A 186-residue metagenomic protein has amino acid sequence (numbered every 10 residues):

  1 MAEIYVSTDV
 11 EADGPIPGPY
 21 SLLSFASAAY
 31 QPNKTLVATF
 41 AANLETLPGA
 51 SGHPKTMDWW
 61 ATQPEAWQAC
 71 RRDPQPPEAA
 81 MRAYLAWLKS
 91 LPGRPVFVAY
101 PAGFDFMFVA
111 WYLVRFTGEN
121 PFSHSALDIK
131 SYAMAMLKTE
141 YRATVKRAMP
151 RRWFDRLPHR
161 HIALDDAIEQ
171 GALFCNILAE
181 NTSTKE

Functional and structural regions predicted by a protein language model:
A2-V6, E11-Y100: Conserved non-catalytic scaffold segment of RNase H-like nuclease domains
D9, P121, A133: Short His-centered aromatic/hydrophobic patch
D9-E11, D105, D128, D166: Acidic active-site catalytic centers that drive phospho-/nucleotidyl reactions and related ester hydrolyses
T46-G49, M57-D58, I129-I168: Active-site-proximal helix-loop-helix substrate-binding element of RNase H-like nuclease domains
A83-A86, S90, M107, W111 (+3 more regions): Residue-level signal for well-ordered alpha-helical scaffold segments within enzymatic catalytic domains
L88, G103-H124: Substrate-recognition/cap helix-loop segment adjacent to the acidic, metal-dependent catalytic center of Asp-based
V96-G103, M107-F108, V145-E186: Acidic, Mg2+-coordinating catalytic module of metal-dependent nucleases/exonucleases that use a two-metal-ion mechanism
F116-P121, T139-R147, N181: Substrate-binding/catalytic groove segments of enzymes that remodel or degrade extracellular structural polymers
